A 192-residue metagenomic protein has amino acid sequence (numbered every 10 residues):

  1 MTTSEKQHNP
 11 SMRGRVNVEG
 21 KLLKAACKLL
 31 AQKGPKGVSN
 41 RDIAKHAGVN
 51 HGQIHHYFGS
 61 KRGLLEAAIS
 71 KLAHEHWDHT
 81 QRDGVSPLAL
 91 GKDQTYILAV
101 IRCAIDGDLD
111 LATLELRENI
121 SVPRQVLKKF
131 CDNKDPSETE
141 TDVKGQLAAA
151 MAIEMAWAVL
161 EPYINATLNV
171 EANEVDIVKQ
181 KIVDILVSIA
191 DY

Functional and structural regions predicted by a protein language model:
M1-K6, K92, S121-D132, P136 (+1 more regions): C-terminal peripheral helix-coil segments that are non-catalytic and often amphipathic
E5-S11, R82-G84: Short, Lys/Arg-enriched N-terminal segment that forms or immediately precedes the first helix of a structured domain
N17-K21, A25-G63, A67: Helix-turn-helix
A67, H74-G107, V143, L147: Hydrophobic alpha-helical connector segments
W77, L109-G145, Q180: Amphipathic alpha-helical packing segments from all-alpha helical-bundle domains
G91-L127, E161-I164: Amphipathic alpha-helical segments used for helix-helix packing
A149-W157: Outer-membrane beta-barrel translocator/channel fold
